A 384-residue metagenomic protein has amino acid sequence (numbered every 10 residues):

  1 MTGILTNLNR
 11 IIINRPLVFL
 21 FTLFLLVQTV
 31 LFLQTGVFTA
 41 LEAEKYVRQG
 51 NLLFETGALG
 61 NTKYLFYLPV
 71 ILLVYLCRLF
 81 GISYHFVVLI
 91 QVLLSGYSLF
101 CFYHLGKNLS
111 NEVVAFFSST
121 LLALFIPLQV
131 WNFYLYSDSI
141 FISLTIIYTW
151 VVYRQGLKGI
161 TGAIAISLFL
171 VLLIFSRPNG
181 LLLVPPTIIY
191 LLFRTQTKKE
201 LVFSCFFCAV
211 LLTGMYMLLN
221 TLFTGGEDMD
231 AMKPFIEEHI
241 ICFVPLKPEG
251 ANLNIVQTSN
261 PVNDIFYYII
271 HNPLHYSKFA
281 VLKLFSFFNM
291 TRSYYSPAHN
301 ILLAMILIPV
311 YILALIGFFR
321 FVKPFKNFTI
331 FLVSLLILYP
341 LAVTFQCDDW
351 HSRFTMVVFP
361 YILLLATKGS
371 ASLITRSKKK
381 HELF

Functional and structural regions predicted by a protein language model:
Q34-Q49, L59-L73, G81-H85, M229-D230 (+2 more regions): Extracytoplasmic catalytic/substrate-binding loops of multi-pass membrane glycan-assembly enzymes
G57-A58, K107-E112, I146-A163, S370: Membrane-interface transmembrane helices that cradle and orient dolichyl/undecaprenyl
Y64, L68, F80-Y97, W131 (+1 more regions): Loop-to-helix entry region of an early transmembrane alpha helix in multi-pass inner-membrane enzymes
L65, V87-L94, T120-L124, L128-I147 (+3 more regions): Multi-pass, polyprenyl lipid-linked donor-dependent membrane glycosyltransferases
H85-F86, I270-P340: Membrane-interface anchor segments at the N-terminal boundary of transmembrane helices in multi-pass membrane enzymes
L89-L109, I147, V310-F319: Transmembrane-helix motifs of polytopic, lipid-linked glycan transferases
F102-L124, N327-F331: Transmembrane-helix signature of polytopic, membrane-embedded enzymes that assemble or transfer cell-envelope glycans
G162-P178, T187-I188, L211: Membrane-interface alpha helices of multi-pass inner-membrane proteins
